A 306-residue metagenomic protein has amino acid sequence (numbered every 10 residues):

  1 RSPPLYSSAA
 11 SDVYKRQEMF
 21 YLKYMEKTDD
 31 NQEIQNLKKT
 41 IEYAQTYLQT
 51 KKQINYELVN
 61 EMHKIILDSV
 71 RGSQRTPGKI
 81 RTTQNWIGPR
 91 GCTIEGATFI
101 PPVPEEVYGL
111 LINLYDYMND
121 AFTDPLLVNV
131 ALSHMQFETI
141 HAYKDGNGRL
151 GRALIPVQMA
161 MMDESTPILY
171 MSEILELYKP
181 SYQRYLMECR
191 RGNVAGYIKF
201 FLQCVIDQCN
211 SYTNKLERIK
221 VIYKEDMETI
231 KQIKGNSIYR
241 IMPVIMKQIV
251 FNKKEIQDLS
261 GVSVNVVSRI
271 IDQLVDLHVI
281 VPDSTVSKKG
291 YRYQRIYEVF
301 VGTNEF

Functional and structural regions predicted by a protein language model:
R1-P4, S8-F306: FIC/Doc superfamily catalytic core
